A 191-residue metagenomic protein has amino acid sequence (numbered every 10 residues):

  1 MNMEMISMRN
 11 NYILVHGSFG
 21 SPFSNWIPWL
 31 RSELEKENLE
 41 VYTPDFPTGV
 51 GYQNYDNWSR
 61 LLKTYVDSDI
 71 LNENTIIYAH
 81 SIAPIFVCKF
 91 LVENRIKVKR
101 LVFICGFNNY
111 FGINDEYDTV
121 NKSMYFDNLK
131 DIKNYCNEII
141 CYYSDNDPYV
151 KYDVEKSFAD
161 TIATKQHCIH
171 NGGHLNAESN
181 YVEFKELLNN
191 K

Functional and structural regions predicted by a protein language model:
R9-L71: Active-site catalytic motif of lipid deacylating hydrolases and related acyltransferases
L39-E40, D160-N176: Catalytic histidine neighborhood in serine/cysteine hydrolases with alpha/beta-hydrolase-type architecture
F46-G49, V102-G112: Active-site nucleophile loop of the alpha/beta-hydrolase fold
Y52-Q53, G172-E183: Catalytic histidine-centered segment of alpha/beta-hydrolase-like enzymes
I77-Y78, L101: Conserved alpha/beta-hydrolase fold motif
Y78-V87: Gly/Ala-rich beta-loop-alpha elbow adjacent to hydrolase catalytic centers
Y135, C141-Y143, D147: Short beta-strand/loop motif that positions the catalytic acidic residue of the alpha/beta-hydrolase fold
P148-V154: Conserved alpha/beta-hydrolase "acid-adjacent" motif
